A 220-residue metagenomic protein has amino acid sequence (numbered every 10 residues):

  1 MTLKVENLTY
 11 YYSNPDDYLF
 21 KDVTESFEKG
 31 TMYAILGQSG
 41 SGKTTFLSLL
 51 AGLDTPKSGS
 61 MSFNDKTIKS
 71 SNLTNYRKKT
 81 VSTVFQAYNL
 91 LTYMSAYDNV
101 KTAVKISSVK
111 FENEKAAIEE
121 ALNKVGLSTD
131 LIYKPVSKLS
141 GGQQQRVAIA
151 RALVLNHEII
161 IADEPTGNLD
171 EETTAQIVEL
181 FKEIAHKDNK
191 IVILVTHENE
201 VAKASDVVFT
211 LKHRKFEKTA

Functional and structural regions predicted by a protein language model:
A51: Helix-to-loop junction immediately C-terminal to a conserved catalytic motif
G59-I68: Conserved ABC transporter NBD signature motif
I68-S82: ABC ATPase NBD coupling module
N113-D130: Conserved ABC ATPase "signature" region
P135-L139, Q143-Q145: Conserved ABC ATPase signature
N156: Conserved catalytic motifs of ABC-family nucleotide-binding domains
I160-D163: Catalytic Walker B motif of ABC-type/P-loop ATPase nucleotide-binding domains
